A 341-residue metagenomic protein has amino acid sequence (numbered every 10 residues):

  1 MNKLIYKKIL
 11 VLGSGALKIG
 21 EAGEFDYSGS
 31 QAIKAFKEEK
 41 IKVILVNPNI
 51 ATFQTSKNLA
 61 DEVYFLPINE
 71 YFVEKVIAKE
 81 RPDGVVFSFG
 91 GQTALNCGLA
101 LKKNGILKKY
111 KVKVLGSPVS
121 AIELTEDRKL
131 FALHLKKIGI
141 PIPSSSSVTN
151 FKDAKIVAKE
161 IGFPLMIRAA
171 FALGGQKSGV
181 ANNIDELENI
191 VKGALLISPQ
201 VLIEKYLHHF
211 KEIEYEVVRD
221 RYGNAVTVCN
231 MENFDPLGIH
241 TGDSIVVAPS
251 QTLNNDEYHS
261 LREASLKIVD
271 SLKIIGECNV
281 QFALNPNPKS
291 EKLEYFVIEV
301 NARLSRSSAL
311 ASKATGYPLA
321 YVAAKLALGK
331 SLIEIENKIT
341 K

Functional and structural regions predicted by a protein language model:
M1-I140, T149-I156: ATP-binding N-terminal substructure of ATP-dependent carboxylate-amine bond-forming enzymes
K7, G13, D26, Q31 (+10 more regions): ATP-dependent carboxylate activation and anion-phosphoryl transfer catalytic cores that bind Mg-ATP to form
A16, P118, A169-F171, A302-L304: Short, histidine-centered active-site or binding-site loop motifs used for metal coordination, general acid-base
K103, Y110, I161, I197-P199: Accessory helical subdomains and C-terminal extensions of nucleic-acid helicases that mediate DNA/RNA engagement
S145-S147, I203: Conserved beta3 strand of the protein kinase N-lobe
V148, G179-A181: Generic detection of short hydrophobic beta-strand segments and adjacent strand-loop junctions
E160-A170, G179: Conserved anion/nucleotide-ligand pocket segment
